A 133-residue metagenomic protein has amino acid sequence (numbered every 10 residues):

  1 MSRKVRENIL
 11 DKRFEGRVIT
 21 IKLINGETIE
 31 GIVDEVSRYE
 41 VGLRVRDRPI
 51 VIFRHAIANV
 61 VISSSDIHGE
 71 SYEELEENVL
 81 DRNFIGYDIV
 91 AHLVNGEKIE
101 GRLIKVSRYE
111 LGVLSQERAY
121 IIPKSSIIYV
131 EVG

Functional and structural regions predicted by a protein language model:
M1-E100, I104-G133: Short glycine-rich, low-complexity segments
